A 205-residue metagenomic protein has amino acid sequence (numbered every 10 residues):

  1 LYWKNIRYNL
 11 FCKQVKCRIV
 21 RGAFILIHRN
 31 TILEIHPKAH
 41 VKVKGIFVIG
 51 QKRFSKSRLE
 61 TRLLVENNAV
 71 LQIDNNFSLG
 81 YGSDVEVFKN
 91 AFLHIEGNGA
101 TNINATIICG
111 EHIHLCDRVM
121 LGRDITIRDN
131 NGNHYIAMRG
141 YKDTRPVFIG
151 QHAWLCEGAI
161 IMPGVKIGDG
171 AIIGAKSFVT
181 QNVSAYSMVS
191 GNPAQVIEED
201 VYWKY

Functional and structural regions predicted by a protein language model:
L1-R128, G150-H152, A159-I161, D169 (+3 more regions): Domain-scale signature associated with acetyltransferase and cell-envelope carbohydrate enzymes
K56-L59, N133-M138: Short, flexible, glycine-rich and Lys/Arg-enriched loop motifs at helix boundaries that contact anionic partners
Y135-I136, Q151-A153, I172: Extended, charge-rich C-terminal regions with high alpha-helical propensity
R139-I149: Glycine-rich NAD(P)-binding loop of Rossmann-like domains
V165, S177, V183, N192: Short beta-to-alpha loop/turn elements within the nucleotide-binding domains of ABC transporters
G168, I172-F178: A generic "structured core" feature
V189: Conserved active-site beta-strand element of glycosyltransferases/polysaccharide synthases
